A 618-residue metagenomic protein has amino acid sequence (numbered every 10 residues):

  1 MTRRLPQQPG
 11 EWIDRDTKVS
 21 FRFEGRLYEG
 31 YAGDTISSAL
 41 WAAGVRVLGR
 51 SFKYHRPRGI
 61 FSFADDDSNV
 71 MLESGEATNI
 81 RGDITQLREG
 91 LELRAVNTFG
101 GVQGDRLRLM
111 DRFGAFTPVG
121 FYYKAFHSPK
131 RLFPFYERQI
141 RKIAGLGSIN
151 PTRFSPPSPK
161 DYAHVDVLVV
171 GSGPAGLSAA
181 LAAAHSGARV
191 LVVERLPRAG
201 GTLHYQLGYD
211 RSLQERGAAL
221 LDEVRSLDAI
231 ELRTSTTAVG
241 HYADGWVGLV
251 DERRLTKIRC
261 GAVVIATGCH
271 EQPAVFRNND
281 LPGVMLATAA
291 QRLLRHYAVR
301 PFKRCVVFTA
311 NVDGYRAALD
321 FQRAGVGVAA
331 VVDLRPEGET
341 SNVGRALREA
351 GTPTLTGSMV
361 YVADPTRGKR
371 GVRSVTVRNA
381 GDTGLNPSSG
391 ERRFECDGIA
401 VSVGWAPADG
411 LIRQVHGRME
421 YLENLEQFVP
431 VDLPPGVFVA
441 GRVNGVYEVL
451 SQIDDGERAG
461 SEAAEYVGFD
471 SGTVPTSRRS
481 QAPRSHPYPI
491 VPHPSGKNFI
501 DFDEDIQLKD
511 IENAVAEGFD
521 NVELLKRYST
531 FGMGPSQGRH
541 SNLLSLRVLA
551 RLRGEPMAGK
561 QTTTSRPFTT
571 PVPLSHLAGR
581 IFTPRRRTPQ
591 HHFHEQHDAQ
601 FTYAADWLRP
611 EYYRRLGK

Functional and structural regions predicted by a protein language model:
M1-F582, P589: Residues forming the flavin
T583-K618: N- or domain-start disorder-to-order transition segments that initiate the globular core
